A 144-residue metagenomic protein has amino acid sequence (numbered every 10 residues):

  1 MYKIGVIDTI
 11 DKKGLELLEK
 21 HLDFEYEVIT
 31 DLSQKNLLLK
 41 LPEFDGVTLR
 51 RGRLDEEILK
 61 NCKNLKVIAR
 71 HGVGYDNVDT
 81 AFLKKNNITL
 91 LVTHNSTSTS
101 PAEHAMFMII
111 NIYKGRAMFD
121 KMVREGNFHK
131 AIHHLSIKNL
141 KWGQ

Functional and structural regions predicted by a protein language model:
M1-L91: An N-terminal-biased, well-structured beta-alpha scaffold segment characteristic of Rossmann-like dinucleotide-binding
I88, T93-Q144: Phosphate-binding beta-alpha-beta segment of Rossmann-like dinucleotide-binding domains, i.e., the NAD(P)
